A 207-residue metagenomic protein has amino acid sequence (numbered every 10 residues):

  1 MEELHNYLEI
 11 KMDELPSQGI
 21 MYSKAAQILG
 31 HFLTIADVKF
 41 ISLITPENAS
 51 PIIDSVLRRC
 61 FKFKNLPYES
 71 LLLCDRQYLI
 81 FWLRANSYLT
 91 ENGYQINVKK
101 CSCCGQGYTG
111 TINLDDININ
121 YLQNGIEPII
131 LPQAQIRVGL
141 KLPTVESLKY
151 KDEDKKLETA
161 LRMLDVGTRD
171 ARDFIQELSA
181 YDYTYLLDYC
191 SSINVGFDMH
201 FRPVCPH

Functional and structural regions predicted by a protein language model:
M1-H207: Short, surface-exposed, charged amphipathic helix/loop patches that serve as local interaction elements
